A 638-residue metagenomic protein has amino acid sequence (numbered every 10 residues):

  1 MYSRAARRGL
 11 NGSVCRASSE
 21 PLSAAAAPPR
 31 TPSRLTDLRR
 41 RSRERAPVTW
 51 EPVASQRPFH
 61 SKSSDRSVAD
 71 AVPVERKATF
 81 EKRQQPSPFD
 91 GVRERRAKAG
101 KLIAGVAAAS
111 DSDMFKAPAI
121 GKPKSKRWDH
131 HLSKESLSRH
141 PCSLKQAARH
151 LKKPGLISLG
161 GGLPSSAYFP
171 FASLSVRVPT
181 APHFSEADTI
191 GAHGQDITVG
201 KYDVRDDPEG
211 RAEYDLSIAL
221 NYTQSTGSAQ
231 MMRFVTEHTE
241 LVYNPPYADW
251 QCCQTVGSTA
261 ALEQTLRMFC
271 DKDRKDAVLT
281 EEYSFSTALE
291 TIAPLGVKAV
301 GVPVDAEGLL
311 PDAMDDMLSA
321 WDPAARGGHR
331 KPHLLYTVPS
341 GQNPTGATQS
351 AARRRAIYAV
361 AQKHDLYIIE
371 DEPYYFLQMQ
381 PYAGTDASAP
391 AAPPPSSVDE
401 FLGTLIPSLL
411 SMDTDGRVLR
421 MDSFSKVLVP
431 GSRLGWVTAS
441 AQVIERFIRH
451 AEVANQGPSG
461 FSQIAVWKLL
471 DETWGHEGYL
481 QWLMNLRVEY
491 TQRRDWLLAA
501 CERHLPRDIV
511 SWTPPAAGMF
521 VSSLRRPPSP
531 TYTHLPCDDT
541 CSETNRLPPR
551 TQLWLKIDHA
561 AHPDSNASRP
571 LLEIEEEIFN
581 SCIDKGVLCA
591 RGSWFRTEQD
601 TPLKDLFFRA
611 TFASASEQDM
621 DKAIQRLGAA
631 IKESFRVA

Functional and structural regions predicted by a protein language model:
Y2, A17, L22, R30-L35 (+2 more regions): N-terminal mitochondrial targeting presequences
V68, P73-G105, K116-A117, G121-K122 (+2 more regions): Conserved core segment of the aminotransferase class I/II
V68-G227, D538-D539, F579, I583-L588: N-terminal "arm"/small-domain region of PLP-dependent enzymes with the aminotransferase-like
A109, H183-D365, I369, Y375-M412 (+6 more regions): Conserved core of the PLP fold type I
G162-S166, S228, T259-A260, S284-S286 (+15 more regions): Short, solvent-exposed loop/turn segments at secondary-structure junctions
A229, D584, T597-A638: PLP-dependent enzyme catalytic core of the Aspartate aminotransferase-like
S284, L483-L498, I509-C537, C541-A560: Conserved glycine-rich beta-strand-loop-beta hairpin in the small C-terminal domain of fold type I
